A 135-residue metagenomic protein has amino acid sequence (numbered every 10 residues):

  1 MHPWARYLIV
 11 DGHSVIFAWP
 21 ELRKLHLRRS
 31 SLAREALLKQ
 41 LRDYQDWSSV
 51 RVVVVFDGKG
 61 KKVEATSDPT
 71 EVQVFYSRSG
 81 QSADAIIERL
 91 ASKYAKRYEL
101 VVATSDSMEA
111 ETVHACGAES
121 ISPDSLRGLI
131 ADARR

Functional and structural regions predicted by a protein language model:
M1-V10, S14-R135: Nuclease catalytic cores that cleave nucleic-acid phosphodiester bonds, predominantly acidic two-metal-ion
